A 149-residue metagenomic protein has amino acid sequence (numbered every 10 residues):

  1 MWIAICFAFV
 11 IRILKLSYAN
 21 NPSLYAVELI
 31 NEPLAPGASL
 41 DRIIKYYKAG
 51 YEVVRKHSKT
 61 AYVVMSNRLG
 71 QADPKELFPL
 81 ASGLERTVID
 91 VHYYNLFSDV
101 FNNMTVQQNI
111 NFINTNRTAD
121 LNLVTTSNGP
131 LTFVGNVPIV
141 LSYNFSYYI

Functional and structural regions predicted by a protein language model:
M1-S146: Active-site region of glycoside hydrolase catalytic domains
